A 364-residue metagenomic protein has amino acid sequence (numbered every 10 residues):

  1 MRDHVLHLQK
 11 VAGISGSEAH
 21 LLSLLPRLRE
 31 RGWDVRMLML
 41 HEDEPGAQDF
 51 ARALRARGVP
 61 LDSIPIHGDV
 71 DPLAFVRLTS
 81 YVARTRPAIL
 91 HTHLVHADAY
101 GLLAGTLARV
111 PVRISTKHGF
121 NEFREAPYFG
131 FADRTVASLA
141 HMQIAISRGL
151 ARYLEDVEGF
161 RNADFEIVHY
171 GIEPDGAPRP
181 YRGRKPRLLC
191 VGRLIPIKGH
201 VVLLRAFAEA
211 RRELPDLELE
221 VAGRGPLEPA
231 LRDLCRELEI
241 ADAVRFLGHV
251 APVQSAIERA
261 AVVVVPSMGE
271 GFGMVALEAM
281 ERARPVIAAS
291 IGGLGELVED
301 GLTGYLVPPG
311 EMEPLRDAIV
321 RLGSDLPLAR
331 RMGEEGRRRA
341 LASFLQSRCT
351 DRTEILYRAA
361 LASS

Functional and structural regions predicted by a protein language model:
H7-P72, D164: N-terminal strand-loop element at the rim of the active site of nucleotide-sugar-dependent glycosyltransferases
S15-P26, P186, C190-R212, L219 (+3 more regions): A conserved mid-protein helix/loop that constitutes part of the nucleotide-sugar donor-binding site
D62, S138-A177: Donor nucleotide-sugar binding/catalytic pocket of nucleotide-sugar-dependent glycosyltransferases
T92-Y100, K117: Short His-centered aromatic/hydrophobic patch
A243, P314, R321, L328-S343 (+1 more regions): A short, well-ordered alpha-helix in the C-terminal region of glycosyltransferases
H249, M268: Aromatic "clamp/platform" in nucleotide-sugar-dependent glycosyltransferases that forms part of the donor/acceptor
P285-A288, V298: Short hydrophobic beta-strand element within catalytic cores of glycosyltransferases and related nucleotide-activated
D300-G301, Y305-M312, R321-L326: Conserved acidic donor-binding segment of nucleotide-sugar-dependent glycosyltransferases
